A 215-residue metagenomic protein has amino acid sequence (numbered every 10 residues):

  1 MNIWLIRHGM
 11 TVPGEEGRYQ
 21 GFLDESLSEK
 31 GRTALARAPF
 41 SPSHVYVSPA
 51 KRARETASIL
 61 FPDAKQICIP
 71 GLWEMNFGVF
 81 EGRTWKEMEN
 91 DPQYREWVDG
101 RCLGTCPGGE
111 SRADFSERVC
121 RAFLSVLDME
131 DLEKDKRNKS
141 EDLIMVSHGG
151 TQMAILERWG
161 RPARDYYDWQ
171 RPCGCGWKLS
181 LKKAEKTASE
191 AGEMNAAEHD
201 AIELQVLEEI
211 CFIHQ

Functional and structural regions predicted by a protein language model:
N2-A64: Active-site-proximal alpha-helix that buttresses catalytic centers in soluble enzyme cores
I3, S43, K139-G150: Generic beta-sheet signal
T11, T151-Q152: Short active-site segment of divalent metal-dependent hydrolases/proteases that encodes the spacing between
F40-S41, V126-E141: Glycine-rich phosphate-binding loop signature in dinucleotide/nucleotide-binding domains
S41-G71, E157, S180-Q215: Conserved histidine-centered catalytic loops in small-molecule metabolism enzymes
V47-S48, E117, V146-S147: Short beta-strand scaffold positions
L60-R121: Phosphate-handling substructures
G160-T187: Domain-level recognition of soluble alpha/beta enzyme cores, biased toward histidine phosphatases/phosphomutases
